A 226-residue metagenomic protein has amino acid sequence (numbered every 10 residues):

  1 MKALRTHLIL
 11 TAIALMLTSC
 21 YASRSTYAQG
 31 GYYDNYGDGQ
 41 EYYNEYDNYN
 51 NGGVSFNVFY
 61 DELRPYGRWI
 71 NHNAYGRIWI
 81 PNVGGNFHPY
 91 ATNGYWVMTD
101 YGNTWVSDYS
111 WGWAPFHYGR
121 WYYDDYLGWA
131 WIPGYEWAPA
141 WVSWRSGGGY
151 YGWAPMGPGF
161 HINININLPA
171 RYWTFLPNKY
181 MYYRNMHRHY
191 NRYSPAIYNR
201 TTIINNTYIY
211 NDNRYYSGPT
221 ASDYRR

Functional and structural regions predicted by a protein language model:
M1-L8: Bacterial N-terminal signal peptides that target proteins for export
M16-S19: C-terminal motif of bacterial Sec signal peptides marking the signal peptidase cleavage site
Y21-R226: Low-complexity segments
